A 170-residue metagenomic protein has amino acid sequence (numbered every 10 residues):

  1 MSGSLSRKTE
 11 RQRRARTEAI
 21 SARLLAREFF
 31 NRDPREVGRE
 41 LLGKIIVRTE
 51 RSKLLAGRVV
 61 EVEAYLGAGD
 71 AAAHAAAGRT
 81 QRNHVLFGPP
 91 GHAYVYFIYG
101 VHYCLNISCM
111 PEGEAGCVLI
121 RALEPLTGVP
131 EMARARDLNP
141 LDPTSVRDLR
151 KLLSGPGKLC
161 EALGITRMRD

Functional and structural regions predicted by a protein language model:
S2-D170: Conserved, well-structured core segments that form or line functional sites
